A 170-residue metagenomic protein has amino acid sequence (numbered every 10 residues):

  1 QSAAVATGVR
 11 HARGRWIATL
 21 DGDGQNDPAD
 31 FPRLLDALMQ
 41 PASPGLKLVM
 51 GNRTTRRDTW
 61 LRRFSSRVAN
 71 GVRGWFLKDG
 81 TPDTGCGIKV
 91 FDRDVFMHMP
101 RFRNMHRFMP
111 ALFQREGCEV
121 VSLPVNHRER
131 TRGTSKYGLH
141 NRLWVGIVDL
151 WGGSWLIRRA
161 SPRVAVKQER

Functional and structural regions predicted by a protein language model:
Q1-H11, W16-T19, P28-R107, L112 (+1 more regions): Acceptor/aglycone-binding surface of glycosyltransferases and processive sugar-polymer synthases
L20-G22, L123: Cofactor-binding loops of NAD(P)H-dependent oxidoreductases, dominated by short-chain dehydrogenase/reductases
G24-N26: Acidic metal-phosphate-binding loop of nucleotide-sugar-dependent transferases
R115: A ligand-binding cleft/hinge motif common to bilobed small-molecule-binding domains
C118-V125: Conserved alpha/beta core of the MobA/IspD/sugar-nucleotide pyrophosphorylase nucleotidyltransferase superfamily
A160-R170: Juxtamembrane C-terminal module of membrane proteins
